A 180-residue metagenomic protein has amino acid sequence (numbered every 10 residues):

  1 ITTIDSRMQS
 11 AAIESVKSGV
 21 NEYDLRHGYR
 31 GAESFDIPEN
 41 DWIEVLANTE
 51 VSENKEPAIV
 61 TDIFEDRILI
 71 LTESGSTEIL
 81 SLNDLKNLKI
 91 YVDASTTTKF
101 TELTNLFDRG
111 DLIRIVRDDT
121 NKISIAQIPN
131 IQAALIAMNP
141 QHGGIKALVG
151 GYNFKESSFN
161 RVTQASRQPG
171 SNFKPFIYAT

Functional and structural regions predicted by a protein language model:
I1-T180: Extended, non-catalytic substrate-recognition/exosite surfaces adjacent to catalytic cores, especially in enzymes
